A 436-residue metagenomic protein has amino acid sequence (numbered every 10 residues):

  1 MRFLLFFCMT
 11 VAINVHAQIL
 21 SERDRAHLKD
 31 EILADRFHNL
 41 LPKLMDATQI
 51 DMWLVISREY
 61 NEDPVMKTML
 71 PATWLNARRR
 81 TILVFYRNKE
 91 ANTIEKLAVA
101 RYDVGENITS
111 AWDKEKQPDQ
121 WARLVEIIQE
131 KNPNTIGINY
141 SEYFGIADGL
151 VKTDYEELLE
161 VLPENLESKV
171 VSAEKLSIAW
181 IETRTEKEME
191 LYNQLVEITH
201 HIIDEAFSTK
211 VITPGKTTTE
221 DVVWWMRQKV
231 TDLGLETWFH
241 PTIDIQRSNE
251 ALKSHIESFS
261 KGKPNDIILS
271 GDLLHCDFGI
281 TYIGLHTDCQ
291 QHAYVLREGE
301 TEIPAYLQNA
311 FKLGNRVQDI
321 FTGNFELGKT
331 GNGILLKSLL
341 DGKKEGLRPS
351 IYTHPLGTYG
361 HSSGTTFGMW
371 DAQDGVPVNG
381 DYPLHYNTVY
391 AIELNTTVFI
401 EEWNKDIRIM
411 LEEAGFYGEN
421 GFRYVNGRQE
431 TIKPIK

Functional and structural regions predicted by a protein language model:
M1-Q18: Bacterial Sec-dependent N-terminal signal peptides
Q18-K436: Active-site neighborhoods and metal-handling regions in enzymes and metal-associated proteins
